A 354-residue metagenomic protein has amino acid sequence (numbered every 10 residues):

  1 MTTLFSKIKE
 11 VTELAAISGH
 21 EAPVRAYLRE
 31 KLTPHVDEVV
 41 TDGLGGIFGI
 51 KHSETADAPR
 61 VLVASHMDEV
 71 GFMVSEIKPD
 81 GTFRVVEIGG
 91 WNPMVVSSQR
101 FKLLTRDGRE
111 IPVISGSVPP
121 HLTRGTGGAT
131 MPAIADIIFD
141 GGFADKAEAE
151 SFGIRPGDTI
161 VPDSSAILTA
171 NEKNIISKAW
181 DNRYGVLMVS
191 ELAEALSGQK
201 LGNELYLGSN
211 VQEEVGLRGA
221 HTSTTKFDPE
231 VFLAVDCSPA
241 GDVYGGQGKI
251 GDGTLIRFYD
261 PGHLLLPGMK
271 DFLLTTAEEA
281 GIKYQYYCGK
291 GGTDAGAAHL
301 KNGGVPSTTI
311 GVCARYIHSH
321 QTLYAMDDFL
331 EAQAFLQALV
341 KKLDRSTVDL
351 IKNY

Functional and structural regions predicted by a protein language model:
M1-Y354: N-terminal hydrophobic/helix-forming segments and targeting peptides
